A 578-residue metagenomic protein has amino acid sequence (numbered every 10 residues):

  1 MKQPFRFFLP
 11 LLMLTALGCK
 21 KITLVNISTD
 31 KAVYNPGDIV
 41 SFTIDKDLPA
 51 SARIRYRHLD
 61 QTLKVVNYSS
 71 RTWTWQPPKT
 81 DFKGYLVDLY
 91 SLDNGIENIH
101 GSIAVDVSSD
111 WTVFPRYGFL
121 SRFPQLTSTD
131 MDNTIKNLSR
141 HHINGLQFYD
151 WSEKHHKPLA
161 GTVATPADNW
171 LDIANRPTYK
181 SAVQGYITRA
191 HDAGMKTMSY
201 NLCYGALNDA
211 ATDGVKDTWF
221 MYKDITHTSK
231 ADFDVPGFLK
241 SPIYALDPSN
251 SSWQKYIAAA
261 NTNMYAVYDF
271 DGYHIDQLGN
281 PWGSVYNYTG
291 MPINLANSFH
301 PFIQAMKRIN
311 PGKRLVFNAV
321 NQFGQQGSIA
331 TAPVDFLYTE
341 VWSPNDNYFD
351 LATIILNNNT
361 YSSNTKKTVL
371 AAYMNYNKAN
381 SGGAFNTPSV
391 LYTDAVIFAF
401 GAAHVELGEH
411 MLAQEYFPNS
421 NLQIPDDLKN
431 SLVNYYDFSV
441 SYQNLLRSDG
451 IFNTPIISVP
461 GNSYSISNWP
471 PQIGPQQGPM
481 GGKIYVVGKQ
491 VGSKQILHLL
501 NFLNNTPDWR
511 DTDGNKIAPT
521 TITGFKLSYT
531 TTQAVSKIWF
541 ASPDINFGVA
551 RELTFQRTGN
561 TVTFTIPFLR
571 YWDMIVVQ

Functional and structural regions predicted by a protein language model:
H100-K154: An acidic-aromatic substrate-binding cleft motif
S109-P115, L120-S128, S199-Y268: Active-site-adjacent "subsite" loops/lids of carbohydrate-active enzymes
F114-S128, A164-K180, F238-K255, S284-A296 (+2 more regions): The substrate-binding groove and active-site-proximal loops of carbohydrate-active enzymes, especially glycoside
T134-S181, G205-D224, L246-S252, N280-T289: Aromatic-lined carbohydrate-binding/catalytic grooves of carbohydrate-active enzymes
S249-F336, W342-T353: Active-site neighborhood of glycoside hydrolase catalytic domains
K366-I457: Aromatic/acidic polysaccharide-binding cleft in carbohydrate-active enzymes
W469-Q533, D573: Carbohydrate-binding surface patches
T558-Q578: C-terminal beta-strand-rich structural cap/linker in extracellular carbohydrate-active enzymes
